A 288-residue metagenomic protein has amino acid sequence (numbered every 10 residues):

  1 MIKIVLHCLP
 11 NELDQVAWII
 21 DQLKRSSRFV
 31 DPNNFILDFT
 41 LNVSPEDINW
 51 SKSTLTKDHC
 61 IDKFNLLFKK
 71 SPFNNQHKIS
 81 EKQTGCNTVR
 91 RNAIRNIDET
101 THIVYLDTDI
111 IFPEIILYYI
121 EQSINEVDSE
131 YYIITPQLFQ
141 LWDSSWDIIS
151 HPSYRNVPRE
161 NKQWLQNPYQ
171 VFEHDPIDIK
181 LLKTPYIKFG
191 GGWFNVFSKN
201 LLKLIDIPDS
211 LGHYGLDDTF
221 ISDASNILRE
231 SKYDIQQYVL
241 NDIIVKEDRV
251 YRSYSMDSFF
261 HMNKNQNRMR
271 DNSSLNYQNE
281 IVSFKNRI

Functional and structural regions predicted by a protein language model:
I2-H7, L23, N34-T40: Hydrophobic targeting segments
E12-S27, D47-N49: Short, well-formed alpha-helical segments that are part of the catalytic scaffolds of diverse glycosyltransferases
N33-E46, I79-S80: Short beta-strand/loop segment that forms part of the nucleotide-sugar
W50-I97: Active-site-proximal specificity loops/subdomain of glycosyltransferases
D98-T101, I207: Active-site acidic short loop of glycosyltransferases
T100-I111: Short beta-strand-to-loop acidic/aromatic patch adjacent to the donor-nucleotide binding site
P113, Y118-D209: Conserved catalytic core of nucleotide-sugar-dependent glycosyltransferases
K183, F189-G191, K199, D206 (+1 more regions): C-terminal catalytic/acceptor-binding lobe
